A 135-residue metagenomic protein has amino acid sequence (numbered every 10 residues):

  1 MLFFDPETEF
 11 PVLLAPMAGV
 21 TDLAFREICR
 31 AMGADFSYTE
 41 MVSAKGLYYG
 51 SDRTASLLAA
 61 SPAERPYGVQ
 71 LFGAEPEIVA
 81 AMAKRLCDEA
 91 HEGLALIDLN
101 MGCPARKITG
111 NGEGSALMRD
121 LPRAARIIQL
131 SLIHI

Functional and structural regions predicted by a protein language model:
M1-M17: N-terminal amphipathic alpha-helix/helix-capping segment at the start of soluble metabolic enzymes
L2, M17-E92: Glycine-rich, positively charged N-terminal anion/phosphate-binding segment
T39, A95-A105: Non-cysteine beta-strand/loop elements that form the S-adenosyl-L-methionine
R65, R106-R123: Glycine-rich tight-turn/loop motif centered on a GG-T
V79, D120, A124, I128: Aromatic/hydrophobic pocket-lining residues that form the small-molecule binding cavity in soluble enzyme cores
L86, I127-S131: Hydrophobic positions in alpha-helices of CheY-like receiver
I133-I135: Conserved small/polar residues in nucleotide/adenosyl-binding loops
